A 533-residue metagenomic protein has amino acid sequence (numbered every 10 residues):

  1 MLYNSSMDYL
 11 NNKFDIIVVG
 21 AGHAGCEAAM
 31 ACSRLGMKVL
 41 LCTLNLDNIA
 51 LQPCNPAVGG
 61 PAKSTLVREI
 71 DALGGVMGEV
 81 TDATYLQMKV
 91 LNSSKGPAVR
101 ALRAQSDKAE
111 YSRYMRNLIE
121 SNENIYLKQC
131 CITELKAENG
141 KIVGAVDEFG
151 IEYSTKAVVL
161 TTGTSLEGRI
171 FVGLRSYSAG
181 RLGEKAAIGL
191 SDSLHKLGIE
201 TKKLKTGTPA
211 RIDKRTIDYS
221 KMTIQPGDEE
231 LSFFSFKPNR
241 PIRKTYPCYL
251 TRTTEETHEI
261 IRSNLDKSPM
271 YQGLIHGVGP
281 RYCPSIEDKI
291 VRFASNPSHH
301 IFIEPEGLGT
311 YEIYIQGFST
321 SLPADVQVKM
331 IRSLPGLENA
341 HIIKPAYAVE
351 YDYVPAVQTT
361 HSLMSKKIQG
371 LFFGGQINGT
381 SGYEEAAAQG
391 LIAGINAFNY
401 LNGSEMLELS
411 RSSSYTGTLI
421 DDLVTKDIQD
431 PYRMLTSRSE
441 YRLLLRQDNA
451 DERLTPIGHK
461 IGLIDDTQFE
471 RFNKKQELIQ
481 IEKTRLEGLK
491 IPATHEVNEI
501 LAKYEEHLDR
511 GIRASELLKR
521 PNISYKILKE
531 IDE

Functional and structural regions predicted by a protein language model:
N4, N12-K13, M30-E134, F149 (+4 more regions): Conserved N-terminal/central alpha/beta ligand/cofactor-binding core
L10-A24: Beta1/beta-strand and adjacent pyrophosphate-binding region of the FAD-binding site in flavoprotein oxidoreductases
V19, E152-G163: Short hydrophobic core segments
K136-I151: Conserved beta-strand-loop-beta-strand element in the redox core of flavoprotein oxidoreductases
E229-I275, P297-Y347: Conserved FAD/dinucleotide-binding core of flavoprotein oxidoreductases
Y314-T380, E408-D421: A glycine-rich dinucleotide-binding beta-alpha-beta segment and adjacent secondary-structure elements that constitute
A386-L407: Internal hydrophobic alpha-helix adjacent to the cofactor/substrate pocket in enzyme cavities
R438, T455-K460, I464-E533: Extended, charge-enriched "interface" segments that sit outside catalytic cores
